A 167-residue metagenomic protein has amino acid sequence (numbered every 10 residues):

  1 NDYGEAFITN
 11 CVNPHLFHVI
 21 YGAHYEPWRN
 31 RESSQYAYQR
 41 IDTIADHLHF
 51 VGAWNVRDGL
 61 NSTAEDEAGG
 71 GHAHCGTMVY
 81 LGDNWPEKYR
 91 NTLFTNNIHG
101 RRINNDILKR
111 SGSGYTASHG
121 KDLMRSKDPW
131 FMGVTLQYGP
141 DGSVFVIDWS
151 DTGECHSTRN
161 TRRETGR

Functional and structural regions predicted by a protein language model:
N1-R167: Beta-propeller domains with acidic blade repeats across secreted/periplasmic ectodomains and cytosolic WD/CNH propellers
